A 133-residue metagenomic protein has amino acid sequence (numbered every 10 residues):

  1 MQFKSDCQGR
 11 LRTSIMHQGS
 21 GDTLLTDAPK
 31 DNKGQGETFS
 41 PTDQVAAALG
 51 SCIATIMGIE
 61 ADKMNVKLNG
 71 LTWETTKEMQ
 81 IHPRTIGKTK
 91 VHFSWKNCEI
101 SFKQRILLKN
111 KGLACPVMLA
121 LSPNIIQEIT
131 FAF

Functional and structural regions predicted by a protein language model:
M1-A47, G58-F133: Extended beta-strand/beta-hairpin segments
C52-I53: Alpha-helical metal-binding/catalytic segments enriched in His/Glu/Asp
